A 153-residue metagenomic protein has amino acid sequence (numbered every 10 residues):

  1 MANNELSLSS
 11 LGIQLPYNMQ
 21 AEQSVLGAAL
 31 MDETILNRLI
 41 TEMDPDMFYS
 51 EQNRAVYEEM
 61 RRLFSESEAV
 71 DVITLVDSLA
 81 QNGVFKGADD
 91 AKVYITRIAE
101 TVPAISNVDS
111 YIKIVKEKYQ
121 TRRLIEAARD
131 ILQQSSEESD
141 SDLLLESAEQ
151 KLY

Functional and structural regions predicted by a protein language model:
M1-K118: Noncatalytic partner-interaction/assembly domains of nucleic-acid and motor enzyme complexes, especially the accessory
D89-Y153: Extended, charged alpha-helical coiled-coil/arm scaffolds that mediate oligomerization and mechanical coupling in large
